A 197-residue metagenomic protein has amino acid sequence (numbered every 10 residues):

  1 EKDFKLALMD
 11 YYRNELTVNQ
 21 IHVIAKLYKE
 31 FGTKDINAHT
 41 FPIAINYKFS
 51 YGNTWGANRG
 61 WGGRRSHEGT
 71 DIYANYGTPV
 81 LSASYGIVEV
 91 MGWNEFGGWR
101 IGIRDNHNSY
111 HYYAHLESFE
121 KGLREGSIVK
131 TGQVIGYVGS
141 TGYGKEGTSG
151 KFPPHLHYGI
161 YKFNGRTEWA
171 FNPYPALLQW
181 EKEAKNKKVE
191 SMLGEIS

Functional and structural regions predicted by a protein language model:
E1, Y11-V18, R65, P79 (+2 more regions): Solvent-exposed, acidic/flexible segments
E1-L6, R13-H22, G86, G136: Alpha-helical segment that forms one wall of the substrate-binding/catalytic cleft in peptidoglycan-active domains
D10, D71, G102, Y112-H115 (+2 more regions): Conserved beta-strand positions that form and line the central face of beta-propeller blades
Y12, A25, W55, Y76 (+5 more regions): A mature extracytoplasmic/lumenal domain signature
I24-W99, T131, G144, K182-S197: Surface-exposed, glycine-biased beta-strand/turn segments
G77-T78, G122-E125, G139: Gly/Ser-rich catalytic serine loop of serine hydrolases
S82-E125, G144-H155: Zn2+-dependent peptidoglycan hydrolase active-site motif and core
G102, S127-K188: Conserved, short, structured surface segments that act as functional micro-motifs
